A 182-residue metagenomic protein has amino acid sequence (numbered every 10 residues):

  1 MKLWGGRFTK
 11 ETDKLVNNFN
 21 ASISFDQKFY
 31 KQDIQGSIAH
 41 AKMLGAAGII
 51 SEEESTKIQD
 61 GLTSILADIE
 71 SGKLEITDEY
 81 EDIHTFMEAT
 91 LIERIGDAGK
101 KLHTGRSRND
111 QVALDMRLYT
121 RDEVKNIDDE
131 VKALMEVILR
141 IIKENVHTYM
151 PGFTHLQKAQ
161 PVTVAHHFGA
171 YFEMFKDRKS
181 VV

Functional and structural regions predicted by a protein language model:
M1-K179: A helix-coil-helix interface module used to build multimeric assemblies and to scaffold catalytic/cofactor sites
